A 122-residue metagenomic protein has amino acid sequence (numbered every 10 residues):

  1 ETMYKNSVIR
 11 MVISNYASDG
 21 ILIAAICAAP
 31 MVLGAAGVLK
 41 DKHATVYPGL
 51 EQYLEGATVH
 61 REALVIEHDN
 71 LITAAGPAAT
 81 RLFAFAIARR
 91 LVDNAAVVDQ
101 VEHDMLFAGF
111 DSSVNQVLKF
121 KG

Functional and structural regions predicted by a protein language model:
E1-G122: Active-site-adjacent pocket-lining segments in enzyme domains
